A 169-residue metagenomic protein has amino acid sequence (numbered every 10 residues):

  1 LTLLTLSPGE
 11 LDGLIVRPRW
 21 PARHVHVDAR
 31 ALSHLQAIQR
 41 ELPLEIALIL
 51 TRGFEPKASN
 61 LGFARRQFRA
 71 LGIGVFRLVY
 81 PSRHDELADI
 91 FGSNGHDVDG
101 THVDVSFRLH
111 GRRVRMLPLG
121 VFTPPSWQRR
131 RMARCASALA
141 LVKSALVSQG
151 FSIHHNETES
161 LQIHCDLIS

Functional and structural regions predicted by a protein language model:
L1-S7, A136, L141: N-terminal capping/interface segment
T2-P21, R108-P125: Residues forming anionic-ligand binding surfaces in small-molecule and nucleic-acid pockets of primarily soluble enzymes
P8, P56-E86, S169: Charged, often glycine-rich, active-site loop that binds/positions anionic groups
E10-F68: Active-site acidic/histidine clusters and adjacent loop/turn architecture that either coordinate catalytic ions
L14, D85, I90-G92: Short, well-ordered helical secondary-structure segments
V27-R30, P81-L87, K143-L146: A short linear-motif detector with a strong N-terminal bias
L32-L35, H84, H102: Generic internal hydrophobic packing segments that stabilize the cores of diverse globular domains
L71, F76-V79, I90-S169: Catalytic cores and adjacent binding grooves of peptidoglycan-active enzymes
